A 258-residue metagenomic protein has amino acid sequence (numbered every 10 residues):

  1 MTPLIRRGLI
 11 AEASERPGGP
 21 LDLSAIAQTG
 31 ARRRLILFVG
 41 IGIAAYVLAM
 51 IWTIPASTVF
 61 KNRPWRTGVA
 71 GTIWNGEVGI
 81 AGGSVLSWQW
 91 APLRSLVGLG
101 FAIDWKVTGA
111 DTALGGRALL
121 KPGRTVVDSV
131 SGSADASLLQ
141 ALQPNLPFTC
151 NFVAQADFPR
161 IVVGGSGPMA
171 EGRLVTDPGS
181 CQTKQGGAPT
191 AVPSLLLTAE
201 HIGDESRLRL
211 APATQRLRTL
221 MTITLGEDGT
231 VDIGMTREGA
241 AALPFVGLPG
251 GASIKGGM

Functional and structural regions predicted by a protein language model:
M1-R32: N-terminal Lys/Arg-rich, disordered targeting/topogenic segments
D22-W52: Hydrophobic membrane-insertion alpha-helices, especially the h-region of bacterial N-terminal signal peptides
Y46-G68: Aromatic-capped interface at the extracytoplasmic side of an N-terminal signal-anchor transmembrane helix
P64-N151, Q155-I161: N-terminal beta-strand/beta-hairpin edge segment
S84-A91, T112-K121, Q185-G186, T219-G226 (+1 more regions): Short amphipathic beta-strand/extended segments with alternating polar/hydrophobic composition
F101-V107, T125-A134, G172-L174, L208-L210 (+1 more regions): Short, hydrophobic/proline-enriched secondary-structure or compact coil segments at domain edges
T149, G164-E200, S206: Short helix-loop boundary/capping segments
L210-M258: Extracytoplasmic/luminal low-complexity segments enriched in Pro/Gly and acidic/polar residues that act as flexible
